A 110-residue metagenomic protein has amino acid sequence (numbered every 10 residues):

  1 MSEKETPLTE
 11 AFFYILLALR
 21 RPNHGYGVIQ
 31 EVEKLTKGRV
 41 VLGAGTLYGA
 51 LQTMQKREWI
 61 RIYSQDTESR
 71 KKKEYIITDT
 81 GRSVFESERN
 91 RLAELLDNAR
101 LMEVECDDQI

Functional and structural regions predicted by a protein language model:
S2-K4, W59, D107-I110: Short, contiguous hydrophobic alpha-helices characteristic of membrane insertion segments
S2-T46: N-terminal helix-turn-helix DNA-binding core of bacterial DNA-binding proteins
L16-L17, Q30, Q52, E86 (+1 more regions): A cross-family signal for key residues in well-ordered alpha-helices that form functional helical elements
L47-M54: Basic amphipathic alpha-helical segments that dock to polyanions
Q55-K71, I76: Beta-hairpin "wing" of winged helix-turn-helix
R70-R89: Basic, amphipathic "hinge/linker" alpha-helix immediately C-terminal to the N-terminal HTH DNA-binding motif
S83-I110: Amphipathic alpha-helical dimerization/coiled-coil segments that flank or bridge DNA-binding/regulatory modules
